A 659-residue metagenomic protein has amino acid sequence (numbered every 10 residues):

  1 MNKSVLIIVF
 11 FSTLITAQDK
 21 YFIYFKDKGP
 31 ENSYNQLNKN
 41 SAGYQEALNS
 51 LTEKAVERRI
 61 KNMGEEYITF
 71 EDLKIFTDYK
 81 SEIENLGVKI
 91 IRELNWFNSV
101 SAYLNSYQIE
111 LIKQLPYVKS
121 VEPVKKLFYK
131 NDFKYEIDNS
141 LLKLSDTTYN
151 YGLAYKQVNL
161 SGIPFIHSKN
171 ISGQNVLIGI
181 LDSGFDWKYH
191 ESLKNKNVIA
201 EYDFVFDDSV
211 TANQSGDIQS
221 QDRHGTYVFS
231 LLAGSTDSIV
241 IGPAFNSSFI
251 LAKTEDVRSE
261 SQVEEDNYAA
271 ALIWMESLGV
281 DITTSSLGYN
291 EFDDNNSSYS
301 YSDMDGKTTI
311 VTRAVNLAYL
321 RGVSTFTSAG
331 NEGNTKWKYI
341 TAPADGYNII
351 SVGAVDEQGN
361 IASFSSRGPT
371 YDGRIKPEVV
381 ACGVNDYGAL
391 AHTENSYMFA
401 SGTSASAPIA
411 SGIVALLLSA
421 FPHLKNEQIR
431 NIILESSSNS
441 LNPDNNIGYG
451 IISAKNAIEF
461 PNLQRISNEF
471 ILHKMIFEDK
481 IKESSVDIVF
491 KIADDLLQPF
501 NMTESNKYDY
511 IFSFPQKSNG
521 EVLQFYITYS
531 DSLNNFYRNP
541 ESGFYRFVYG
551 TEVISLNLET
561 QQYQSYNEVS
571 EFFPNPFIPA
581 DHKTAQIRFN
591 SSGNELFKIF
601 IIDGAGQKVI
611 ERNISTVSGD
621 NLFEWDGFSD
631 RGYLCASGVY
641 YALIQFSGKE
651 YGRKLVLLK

Functional and structural regions predicted by a protein language model:
Q18, Y34-N35, S120, F165-E264 (+7 more regions): Subtilisin-like serine protease catalytic core
T77-V158, P164-S168, K194, Y347: Autoinhibitory propeptides
H167, Q174, S235-S238, L251-N348 (+3 more regions): Substrate-binding/access-modulating region of protease and related hydrolase catalytic domains
I250-D256, D281, Y339, G383-I447: Hydrolase catalytic cores
E459-E559: Glycan-association/targeting regions that enable binding to alpha-glucans and other polysaccharides
L558-I601, L622-W625: Glycine-centered coil/turn sites that cap beta-strands in beta-rich domains
L558-Y563, V569, F573, A580 (+2 more regions): C-terminal tail/sorting-segment detector
N594-L596, K608-C635, Q645-Y651: Glycine-centered tight-turn motifs at strand-turn-strand junctions
